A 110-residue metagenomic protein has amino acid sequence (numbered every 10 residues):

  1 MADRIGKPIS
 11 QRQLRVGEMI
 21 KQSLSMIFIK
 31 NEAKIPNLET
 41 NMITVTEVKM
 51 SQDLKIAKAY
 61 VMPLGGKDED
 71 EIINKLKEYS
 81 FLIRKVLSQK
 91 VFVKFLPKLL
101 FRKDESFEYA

Functional and structural regions predicted by a protein language model:
M1-I56, M62-A110: Charge-rich, low-complexity N-terminal segments
